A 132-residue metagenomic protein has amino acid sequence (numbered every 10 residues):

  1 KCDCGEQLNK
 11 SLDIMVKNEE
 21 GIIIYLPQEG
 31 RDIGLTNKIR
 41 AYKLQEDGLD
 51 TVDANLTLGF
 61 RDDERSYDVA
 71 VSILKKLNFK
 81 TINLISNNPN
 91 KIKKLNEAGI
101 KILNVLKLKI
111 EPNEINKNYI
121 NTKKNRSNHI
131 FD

Functional and structural regions predicted by a protein language model:
K1-D132: Catalytic domains of riboflavin
